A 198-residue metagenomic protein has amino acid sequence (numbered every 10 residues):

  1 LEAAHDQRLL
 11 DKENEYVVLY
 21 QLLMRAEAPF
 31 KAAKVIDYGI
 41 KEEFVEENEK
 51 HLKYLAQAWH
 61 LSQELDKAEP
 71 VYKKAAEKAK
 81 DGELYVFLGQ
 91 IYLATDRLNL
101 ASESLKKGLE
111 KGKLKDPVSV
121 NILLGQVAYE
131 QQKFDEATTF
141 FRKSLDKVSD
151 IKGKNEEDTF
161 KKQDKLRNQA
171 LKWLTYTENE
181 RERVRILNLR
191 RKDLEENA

Functional and structural regions predicted by a protein language model:
L1-Q131, E136, R142-L194: Alpha-solenoid helical repeat scaffolds
E196-A198: Short, solvent-exposed mixed-charge patches
